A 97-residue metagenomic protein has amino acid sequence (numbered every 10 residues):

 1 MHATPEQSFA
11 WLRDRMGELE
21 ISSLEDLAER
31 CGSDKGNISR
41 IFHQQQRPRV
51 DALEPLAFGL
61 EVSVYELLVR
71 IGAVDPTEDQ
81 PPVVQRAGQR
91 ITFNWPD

Functional and structural regions predicted by a protein language model:
M1-D26, Y65: A short, Lys/Arg-rich alpha-helix, primarily the initiator
L19-R40: Short alpha-helical DNA-recognition segment
S23, R49-A52, S63: Residues that mark the N-terminal boundary/hinge immediately upstream of a DNA-recognition element
D34, Q45, I71-D75: The DNA-recognition helices of helix-turn-helix-type DNA-binding domains
Q45-F58: Short, basic-rich loop-to-helix N-cap that marks the start of a DNA-contacting helix
F58, V69-D97: Short, charged recognition helix plus adjacent turn of helix-turn-helix-like nucleic-acid-binding domains
